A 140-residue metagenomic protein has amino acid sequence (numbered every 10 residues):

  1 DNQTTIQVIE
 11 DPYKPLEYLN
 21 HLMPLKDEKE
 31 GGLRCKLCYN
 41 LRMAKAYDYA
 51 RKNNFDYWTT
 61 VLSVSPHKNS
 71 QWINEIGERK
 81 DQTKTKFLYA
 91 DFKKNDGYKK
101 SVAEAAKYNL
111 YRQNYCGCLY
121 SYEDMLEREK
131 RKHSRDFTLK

Functional and structural regions predicted by a protein language model:
D1-K140: Nucleotide-activated chemistry modules centered on ATP-dependent adenylation/adenylyltransferase
